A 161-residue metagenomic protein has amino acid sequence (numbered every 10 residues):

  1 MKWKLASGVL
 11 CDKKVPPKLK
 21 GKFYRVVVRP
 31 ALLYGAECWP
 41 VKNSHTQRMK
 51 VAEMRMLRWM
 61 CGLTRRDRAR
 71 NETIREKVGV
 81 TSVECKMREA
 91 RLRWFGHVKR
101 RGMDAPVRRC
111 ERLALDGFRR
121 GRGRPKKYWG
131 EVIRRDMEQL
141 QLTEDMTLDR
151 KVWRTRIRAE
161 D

Functional and structural regions predicted by a protein language model:
M1-D161: Short linear motifs embedded in intrinsically disordered, charge-biased segments
